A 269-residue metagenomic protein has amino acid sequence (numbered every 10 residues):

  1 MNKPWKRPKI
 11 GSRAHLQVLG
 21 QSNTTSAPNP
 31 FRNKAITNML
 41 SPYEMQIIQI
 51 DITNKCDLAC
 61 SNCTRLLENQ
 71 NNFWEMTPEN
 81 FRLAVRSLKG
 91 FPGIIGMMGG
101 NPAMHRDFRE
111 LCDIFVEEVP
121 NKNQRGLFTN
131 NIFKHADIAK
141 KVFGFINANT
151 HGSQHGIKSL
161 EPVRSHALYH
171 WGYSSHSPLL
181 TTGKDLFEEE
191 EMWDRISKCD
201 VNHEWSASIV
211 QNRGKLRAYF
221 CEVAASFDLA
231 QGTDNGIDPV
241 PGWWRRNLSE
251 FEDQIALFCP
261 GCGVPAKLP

Functional and structural regions predicted by a protein language model:
N2-T129, K134-H135: Conserved alpha-helical substructure of the radical SAM core
T25-E44, A167, G172-T181, V223-R245: Short, charged low-complexity linear segments at domain edges
M104-H105, H135, Q154-H155, F227-D228: Alpha-helix N-cap/loop-to-helix initiation residues
K122-R125, V142-I146: Short active-site oxyanion
L127-N131, H135-A136, A148-G152, G156: Glycine-rich beta-alpha loop elements in corrinoid/cobalamin-binding modules across cobalamin-dependent enzymes
H135-V142, I157-V163: Short loop/helix-cap segments at secondary-structure boundaries that form the rim of catalytic
F143-G156, H166-S175: Non-cysteine beta-strand/loop elements that form the S-adenosyl-L-methionine
E189-P269: Accessory C-terminal segments flanking Radical SAM cores
